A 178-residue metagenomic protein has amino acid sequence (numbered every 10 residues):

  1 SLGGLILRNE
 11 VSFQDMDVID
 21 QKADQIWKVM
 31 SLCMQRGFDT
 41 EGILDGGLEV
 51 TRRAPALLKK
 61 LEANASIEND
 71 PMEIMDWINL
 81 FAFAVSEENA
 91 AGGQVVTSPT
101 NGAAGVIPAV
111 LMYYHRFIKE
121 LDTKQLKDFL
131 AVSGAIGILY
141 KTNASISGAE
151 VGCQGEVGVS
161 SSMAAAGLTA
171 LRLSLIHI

Functional and structural regions predicted by a protein language model:
S1-F13: Flexible glycine-/small-residue-enriched beta->alpha junction loops that bind anionic phosphate/pyrophosphate groups
I6-L7, V151, G155: Polar low-complexity intrinsically disordered regions enriched in Ser/Thr and small residues
F13-G152: Accessory "access/gating" subregions that flank catalytic or transport cores
P108-R116, M163-R172: Short glycine/serine- and small hydrophobic-enriched flexible loop segments
V157-V159: Aromatic-lined, polymer-binding surfaces characteristic of secreted/periplasmic polysaccharide-degrading enzymes
I176-I178: Conserved small/polar residues in nucleotide/adenosyl-binding loops
